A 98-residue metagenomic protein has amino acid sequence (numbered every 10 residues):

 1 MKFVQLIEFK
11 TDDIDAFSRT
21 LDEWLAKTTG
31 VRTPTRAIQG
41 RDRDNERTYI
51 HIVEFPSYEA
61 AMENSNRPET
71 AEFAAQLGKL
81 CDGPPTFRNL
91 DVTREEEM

Functional and structural regions predicted by a protein language model:
M1-T70, C81-M98: Short S/T/G/P-rich N-terminal loop/turn motif that feeds into the first structured element of a domain
E72-Q76: Low-complexity, intrinsically disordered Gly/Pro/Thr-rich segments
